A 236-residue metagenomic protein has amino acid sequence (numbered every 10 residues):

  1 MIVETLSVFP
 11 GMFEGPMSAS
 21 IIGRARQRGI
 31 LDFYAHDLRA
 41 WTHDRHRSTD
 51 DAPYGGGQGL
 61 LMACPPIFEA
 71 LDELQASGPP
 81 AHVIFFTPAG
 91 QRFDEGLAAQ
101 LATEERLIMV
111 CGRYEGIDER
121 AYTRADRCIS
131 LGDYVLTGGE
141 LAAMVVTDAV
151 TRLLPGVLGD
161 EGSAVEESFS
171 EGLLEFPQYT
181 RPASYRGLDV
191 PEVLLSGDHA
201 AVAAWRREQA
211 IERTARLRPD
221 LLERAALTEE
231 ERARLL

Functional and structural regions predicted by a protein language model:
M1-L74, A200-E223: N-terminal nucleotide/polyanion-binding subdomain common to many enzyme families
E4-L6, Y34-H36, H82-I84, L107-I108 (+1 more regions): Hydrophobic/aromatic beta-strand patches that form the interior of the parallel beta-sheet core in alpha/beta enzyme
V8, L38, F86-A89, C111-Y114 (+3 more regions): Fold-independent oxyanion-binding glycine-rich loops and adjacent beta-strand/coil segments at enzyme active sites
H46, E95-L97, R120-Y122, P177: Short, well-ordered secondary-structure micro-motifs
A63-R113, D118, P155-G156: S-adenosyl-L-methionine/SAH cofactor-binding core of RNA-modifying enzymes
I117, A121-S168: Structured adenosyl-cofactor binding patch, chiefly the S-adenosyl-L-methionine
L141, L153-S196: Internal, active-site/partner-interface "lid" segment
D220-L236: Charged phosphate-binding loop/patch that engages nucleotide di/tri-phosphates or the phosphate backbone of nucleic
